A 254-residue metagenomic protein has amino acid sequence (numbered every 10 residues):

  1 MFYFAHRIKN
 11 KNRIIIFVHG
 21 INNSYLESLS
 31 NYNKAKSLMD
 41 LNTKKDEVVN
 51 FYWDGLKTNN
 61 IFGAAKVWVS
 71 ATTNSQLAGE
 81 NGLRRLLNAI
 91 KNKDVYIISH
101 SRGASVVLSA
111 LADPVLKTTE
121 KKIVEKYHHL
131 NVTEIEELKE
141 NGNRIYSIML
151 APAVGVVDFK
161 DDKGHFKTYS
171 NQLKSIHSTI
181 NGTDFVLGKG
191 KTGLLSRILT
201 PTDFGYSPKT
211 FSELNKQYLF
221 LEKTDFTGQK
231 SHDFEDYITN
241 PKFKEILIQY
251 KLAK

Functional and structural regions predicted by a protein language model:
M1, I21-N23, L29-N33, D40-K93 (+1 more regions): Lipolytic serine-hydrolase domain surface
A5-H6, L108: Sequence/structural signature of beta-propeller domains
R7-R13: Proline/glycine-enriched tight loop/beta-turn segments at coil->beta junctions that connect or precede beta-strands
R13-I14, V95: Generic beta-sheet signal
I16-G20, H100-S101, A151: The conserved beta1-alpha1 loop
Y25-L26, S105: Loop/helix-junction capping segments adjacent to catalytic residues or to phosphate/diphosphate-binding pockets
I98-G103, V107: Gly/Ala-rich beta-loop-alpha elbow adjacent to hydrolase catalytic centers
